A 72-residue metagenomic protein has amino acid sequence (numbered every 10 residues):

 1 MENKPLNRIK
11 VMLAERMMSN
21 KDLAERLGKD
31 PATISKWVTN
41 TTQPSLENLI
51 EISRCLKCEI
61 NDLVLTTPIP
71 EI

Functional and structural regions predicted by a protein language model:
M1, V11, R16-M17, K36 (+2 more regions): Short, charged recognition helix plus adjacent turn of helix-turn-helix-like nucleic-acid-binding domains
N3-N7, L46-L49: Short alpha-helical elements of helix-turn-helix
N7-R26: Short basic helix-loop element that most often maps to the first helix and adjoining turn of HTH DNA-binding modules
N20, P31, L46-L49: Helix-turn-helix DNA-binding elements, focusing on the entry/boundary residues of the two helices that contact DNA
K29-P44: Recognition helix of helix-turn-helix/homeodomain-like DNA-binding domains that insert into the DNA major groove
E47-D62: DNA major-groove recognition helix of helix-turn-helix/homeodomain DNA-binding modules
